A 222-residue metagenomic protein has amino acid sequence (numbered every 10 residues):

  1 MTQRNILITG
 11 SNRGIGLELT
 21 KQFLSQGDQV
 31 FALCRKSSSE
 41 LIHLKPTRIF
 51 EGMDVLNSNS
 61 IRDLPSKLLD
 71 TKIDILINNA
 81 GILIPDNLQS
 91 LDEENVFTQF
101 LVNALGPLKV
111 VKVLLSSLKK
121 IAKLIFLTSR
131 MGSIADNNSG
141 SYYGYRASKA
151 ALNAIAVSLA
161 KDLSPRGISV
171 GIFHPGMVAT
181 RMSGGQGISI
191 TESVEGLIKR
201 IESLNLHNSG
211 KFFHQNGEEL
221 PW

Functional and structural regions predicted by a protein language model:
I8-T9, N78-N79, K123-S129, S169-H174: Structural signature of the Rossmann-like NAD(P)-dependent dehydrogenase/reductase core
N12-Q22: N-terminal Rossmann NAD(P)H-binding glycine-rich loop of SDR-like oxidoreductase domains
L24, L118-K119, K161-P165, V178: A short hydrophobic alpha-helix cap/turn motif
Q26-L41: Conserved glycine-rich Rossmann-like NAD(P)H-binding loop of the short-chain dehydrogenase/reductase
K45-N59: Rossmann-fold cofactor-recognition segment
I82-F100, L108, K120-S164: Catalytic loop of short-chain dehydrogenase/reductase
I172-P175, T180, G184-W222: C-terminal helical subdomain
